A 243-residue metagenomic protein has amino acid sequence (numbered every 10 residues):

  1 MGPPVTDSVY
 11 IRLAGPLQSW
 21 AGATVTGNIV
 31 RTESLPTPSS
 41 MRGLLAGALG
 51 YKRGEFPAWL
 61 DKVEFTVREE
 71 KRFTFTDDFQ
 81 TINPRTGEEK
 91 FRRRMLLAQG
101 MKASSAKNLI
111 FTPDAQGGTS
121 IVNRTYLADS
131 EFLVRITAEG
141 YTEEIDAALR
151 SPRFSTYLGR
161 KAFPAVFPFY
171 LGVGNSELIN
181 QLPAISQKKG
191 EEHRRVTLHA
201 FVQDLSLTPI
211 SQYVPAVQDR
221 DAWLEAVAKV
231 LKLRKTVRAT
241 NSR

Functional and structural regions predicted by a protein language model:
M1, V5, V237-T240: Generic detector of contiguous secondary-structure segments
G2, F56-A58, T125: Sterically constrained small-residue positions within well-ordered secondary structures of folded domains
G2-G27: N-terminal, Lys/Arg- and Ser/Thr-rich interaction peptides
T6-S8, K62-E64, D129-E131: Extracellular structured ligand-interaction cores
Y10-R12, T66, L133-R135: Beta-strand secondary-structure signal
G22-R93: Glycine/small-residue-rich interface belts in oligomeric ring/scaffold proteins and their assembly partners
E70-R243: Internal, well-folded beta-alpha domain core
